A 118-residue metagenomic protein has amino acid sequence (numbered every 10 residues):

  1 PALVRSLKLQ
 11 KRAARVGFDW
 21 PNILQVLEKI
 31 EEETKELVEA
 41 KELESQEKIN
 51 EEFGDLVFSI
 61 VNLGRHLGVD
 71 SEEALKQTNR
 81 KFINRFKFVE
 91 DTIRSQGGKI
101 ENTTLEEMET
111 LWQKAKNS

Functional and structural regions predicted by a protein language model:
P1-F53, V57-S118: Flexible "arm" and connector segments at domain edges
